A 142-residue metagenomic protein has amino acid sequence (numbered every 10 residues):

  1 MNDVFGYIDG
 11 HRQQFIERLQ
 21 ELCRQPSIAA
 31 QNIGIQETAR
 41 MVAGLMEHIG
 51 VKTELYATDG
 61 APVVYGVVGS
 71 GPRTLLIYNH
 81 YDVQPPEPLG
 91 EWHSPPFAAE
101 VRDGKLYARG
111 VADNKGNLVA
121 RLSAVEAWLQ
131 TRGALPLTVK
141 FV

Functional and structural regions predicted by a protein language model:
M1-V111, W128-L137: Acidic/His- and Gly-rich active-site-bordering loop/insert found across diverse amide/peptide-bond hydrolases
N114-V142: Acidic/histidine-rich catalytic neighborhood of metal-dependent amide-processing enzymes
